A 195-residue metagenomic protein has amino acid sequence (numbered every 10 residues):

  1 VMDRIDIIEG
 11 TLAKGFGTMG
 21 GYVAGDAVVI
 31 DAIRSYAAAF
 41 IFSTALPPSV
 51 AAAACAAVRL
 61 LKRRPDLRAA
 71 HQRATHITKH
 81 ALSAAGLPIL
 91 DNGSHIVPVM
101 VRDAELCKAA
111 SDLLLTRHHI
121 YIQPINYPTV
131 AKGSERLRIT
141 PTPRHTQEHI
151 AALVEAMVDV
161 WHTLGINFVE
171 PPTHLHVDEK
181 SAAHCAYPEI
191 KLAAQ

Functional and structural regions predicted by a protein language model:
D3, I7-E9, F16-P65: Conserved core segment of the aminotransferase class I/II
L12-A13, Y22, L87-I89, P128-A131: Replace "in large, NTP-powered and nucleic-acid-processing enzymes" with "in large, NTP-powered factors and other
A24, P98-R102, T140-T142: Short hydrophobic/aromatic beta-strand micro-patches that form the beta-sheet surface supporting nucleotide- or nucleic
A37, T75-H76, M157: Short amphipathic alpha-helical/adjacent loop interface patches that line ligand and macromolecule-binding sites
A52-Y121: Conserved PLP-dependent catalytic core of the aminotransferase class-I/II
R117, T129-Q195: PLP-dependent enzyme catalytic core of the Aspartate aminotransferase-like
Q123-N126: Cytosolic Rossmann-like ligand/nucleotide-binding regulatory domains
